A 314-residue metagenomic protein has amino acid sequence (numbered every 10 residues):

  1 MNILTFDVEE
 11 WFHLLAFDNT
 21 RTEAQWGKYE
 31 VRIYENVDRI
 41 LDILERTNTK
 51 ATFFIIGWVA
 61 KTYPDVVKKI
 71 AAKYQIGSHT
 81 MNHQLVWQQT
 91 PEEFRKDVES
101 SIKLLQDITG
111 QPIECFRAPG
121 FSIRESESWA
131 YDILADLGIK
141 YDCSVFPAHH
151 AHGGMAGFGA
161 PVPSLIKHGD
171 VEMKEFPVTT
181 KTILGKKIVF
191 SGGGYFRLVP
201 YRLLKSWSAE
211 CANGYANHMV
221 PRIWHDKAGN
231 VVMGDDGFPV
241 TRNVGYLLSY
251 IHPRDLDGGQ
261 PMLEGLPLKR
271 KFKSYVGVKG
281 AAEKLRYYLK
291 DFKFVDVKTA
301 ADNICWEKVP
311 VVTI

Functional and structural regions predicted by a protein language model:
M1-Q75: Active-site beta->alpha N-cap acidic-glycine motif
D7, L44, H79, F116 (+4 more regions): Conserved, mostly hydrophobic/aromatic
W11-A16, L184-K186, D257-L263: Short acidic/His/Gly/Ser-rich catalytic and metal-binding motifs that mark active-site loops of diverse hydrolases
A24-V31, F54-I56, N82-F94, P119-S122 (+2 more regions): The substrate-binding groove and active-site-proximal loops of carbohydrate-active enzymes, especially glycoside
V37-L41, P64-K68, V98-I102, Y131 (+1 more regions): Generic structural signal for well-ordered alpha-helices, preferentially at hydrophobic/aromatic core positions
R46-N48, L198-V232, N243-I314: C-terminal domain-boundary segment and adjacent tail
T47-E127, I139, S144-H152, V171-I183: Metal-dependent polysaccharide deacetylase catalytic core of the NodB/CE4 family, i.e., the active-site-bearing domain
Q111, A118-D236, V240-V244, S249 (+1 more regions): Active-site-adjacent pocket scaffolds in enzyme catalytic domains
